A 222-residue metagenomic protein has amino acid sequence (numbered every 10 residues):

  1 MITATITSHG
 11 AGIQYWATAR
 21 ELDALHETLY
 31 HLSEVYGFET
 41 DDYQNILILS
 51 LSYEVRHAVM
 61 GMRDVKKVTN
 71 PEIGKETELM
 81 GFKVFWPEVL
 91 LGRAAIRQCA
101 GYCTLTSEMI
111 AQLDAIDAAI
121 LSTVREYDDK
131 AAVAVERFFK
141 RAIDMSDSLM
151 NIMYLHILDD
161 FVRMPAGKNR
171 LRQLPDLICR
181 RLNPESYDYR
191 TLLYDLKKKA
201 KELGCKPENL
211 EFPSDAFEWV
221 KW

Functional and structural regions predicted by a protein language model:
M1-W222: Positively charged, low-complexity terminal tracts and the immediately adjacent first secondary-structure elements
